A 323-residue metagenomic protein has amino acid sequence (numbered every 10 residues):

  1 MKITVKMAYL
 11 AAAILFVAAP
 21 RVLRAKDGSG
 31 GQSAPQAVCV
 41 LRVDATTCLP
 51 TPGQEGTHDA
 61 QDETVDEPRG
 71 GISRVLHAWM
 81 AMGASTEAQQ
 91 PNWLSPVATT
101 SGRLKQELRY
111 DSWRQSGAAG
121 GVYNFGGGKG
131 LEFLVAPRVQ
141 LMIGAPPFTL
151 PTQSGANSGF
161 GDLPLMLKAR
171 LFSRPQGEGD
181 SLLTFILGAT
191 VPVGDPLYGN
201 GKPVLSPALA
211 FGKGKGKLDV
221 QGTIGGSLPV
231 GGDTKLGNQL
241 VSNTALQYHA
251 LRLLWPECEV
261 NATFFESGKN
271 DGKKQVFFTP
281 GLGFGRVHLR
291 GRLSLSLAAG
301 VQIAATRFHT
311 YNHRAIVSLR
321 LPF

Functional and structural regions predicted by a protein language model:
M1-Y9: Bacterial N-terminal signal peptides that target proteins for export
T4, A13, G28-G31: N-terminal targeting leaders only when they are immediately followed by extended low-complexity/repeat-rich tracts
Y9-A18: Bacterial N-terminal signal peptides
A19-A25: Sec/Tat signal peptide C-region and signal peptidase I cleavage site
K26-F323: Transmembrane beta-barrel domains of Gram-negative outer membranes and organellar outer membranes
